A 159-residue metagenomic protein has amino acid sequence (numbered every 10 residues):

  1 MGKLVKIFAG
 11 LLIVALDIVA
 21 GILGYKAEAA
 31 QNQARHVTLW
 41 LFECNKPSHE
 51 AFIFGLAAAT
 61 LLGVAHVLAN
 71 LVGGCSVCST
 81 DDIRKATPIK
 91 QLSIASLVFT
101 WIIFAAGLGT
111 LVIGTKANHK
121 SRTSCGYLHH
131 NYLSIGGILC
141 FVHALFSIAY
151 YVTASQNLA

Functional and structural regions predicted by a protein language model:
M1-I13, D17-A57, L61, A69-A159: Membrane-proximal loop-to-helix boundary features in eukaryotic membrane proteins
A65: Active-site hotspot residues in diverse enzymes, especially metal/ion-binding acidic/histidine motifs
